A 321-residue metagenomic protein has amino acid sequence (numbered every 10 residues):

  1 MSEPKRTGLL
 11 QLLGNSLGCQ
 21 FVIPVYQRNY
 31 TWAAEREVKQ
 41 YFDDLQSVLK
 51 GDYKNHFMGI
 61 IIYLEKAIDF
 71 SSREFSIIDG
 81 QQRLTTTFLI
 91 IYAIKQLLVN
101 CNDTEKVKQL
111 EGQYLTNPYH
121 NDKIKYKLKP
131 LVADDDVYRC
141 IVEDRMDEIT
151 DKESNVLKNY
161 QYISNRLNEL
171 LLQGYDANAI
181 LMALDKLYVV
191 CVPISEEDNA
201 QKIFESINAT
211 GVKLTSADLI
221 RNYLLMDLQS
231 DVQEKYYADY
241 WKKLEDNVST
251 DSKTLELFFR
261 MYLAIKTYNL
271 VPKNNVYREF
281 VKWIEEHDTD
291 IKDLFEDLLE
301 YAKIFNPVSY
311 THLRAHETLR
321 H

Functional and structural regions predicted by a protein language model:
M1-I78, F88, V189-C191: Short alpha-helix boundary/capping and kink motifs at helix termini
G51-Y53, L97-C101, T210-L214: Secondary-structure transition/capping motifs at alpha-helix termini and the adjoining loop/turn into the next element
S72, C101-D103: Structural signature of nuclease core domains in nucleic-acid processing machines
L84-N100: Short active-site loop/helix that positions an aromatic residue
D103, E111-G112, T116-N117, A238-Y240: Charged, often flexible domain-edge or linker segments that flank or initiate folded functional domains
N117-K127: Extended charged low-complexity segments that act as oligomerization/scaffolding linkers
V132-R314: Polyanionic (Asp/Glu-rich) segments that form extended negatively charged tracts
A315-H321: A short, hydrophobic C-terminal helix/tail in secreted or cell-surface proteins
